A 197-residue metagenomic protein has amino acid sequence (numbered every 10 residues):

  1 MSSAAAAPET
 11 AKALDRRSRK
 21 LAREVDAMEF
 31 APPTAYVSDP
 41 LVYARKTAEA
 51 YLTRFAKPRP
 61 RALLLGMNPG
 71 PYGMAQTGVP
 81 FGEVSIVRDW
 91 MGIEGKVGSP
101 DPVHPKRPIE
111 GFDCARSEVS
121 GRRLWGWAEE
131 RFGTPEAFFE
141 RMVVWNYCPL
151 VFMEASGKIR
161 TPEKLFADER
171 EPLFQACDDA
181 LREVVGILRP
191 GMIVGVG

Functional and structural regions predicted by a protein language model:
M1-E9: Basic/polar N-terminal segments that are highly enriched at the extreme N-terminus, encompassing both cleavable
P8-M192: A polyanion-binding, active-site-adjacent surface
